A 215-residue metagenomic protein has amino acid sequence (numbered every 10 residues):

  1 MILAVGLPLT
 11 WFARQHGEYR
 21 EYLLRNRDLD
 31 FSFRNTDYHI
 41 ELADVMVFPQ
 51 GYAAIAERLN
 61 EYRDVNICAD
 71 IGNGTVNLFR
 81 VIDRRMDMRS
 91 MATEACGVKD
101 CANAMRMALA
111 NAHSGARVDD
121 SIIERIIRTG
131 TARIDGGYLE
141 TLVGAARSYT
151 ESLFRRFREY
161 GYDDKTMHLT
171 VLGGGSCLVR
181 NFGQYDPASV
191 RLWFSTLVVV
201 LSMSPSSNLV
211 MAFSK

Functional and structural regions predicted by a protein language model:
M1-C68, M86-D100, S121-K215: Nucleotide/phosphate-binding catalytic cleft detector across ATP-hydrolyzing and phosphate-transferring enzymes
I71-N77: Ser/Thr-glycine-rich phosphate-binding loops at phosphate-binding pockets of nucleotides, nucleotide cofactors
N77-S121: Glycine-rich phosphate-binding loop plus the immediately following alpha-helix
